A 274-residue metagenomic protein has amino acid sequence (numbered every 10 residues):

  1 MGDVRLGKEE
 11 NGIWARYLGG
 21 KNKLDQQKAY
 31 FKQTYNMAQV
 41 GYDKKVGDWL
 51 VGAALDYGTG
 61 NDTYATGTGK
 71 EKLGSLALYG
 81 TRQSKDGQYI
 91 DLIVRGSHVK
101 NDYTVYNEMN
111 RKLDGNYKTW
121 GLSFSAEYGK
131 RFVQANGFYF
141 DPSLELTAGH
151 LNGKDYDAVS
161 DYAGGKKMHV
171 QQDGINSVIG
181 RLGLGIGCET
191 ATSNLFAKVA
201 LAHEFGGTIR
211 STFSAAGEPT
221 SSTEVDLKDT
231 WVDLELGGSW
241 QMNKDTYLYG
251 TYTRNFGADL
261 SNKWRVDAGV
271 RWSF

Functional and structural regions predicted by a protein language model:
M1-A135, Y139, T253, A258 (+1 more regions): Outer membrane beta-barrel translocator domains of Type V secretion systems
W14, S125, S143, F196-K198 (+1 more regions): Structured core elements
G20-K21, G58-G60, T147-G149, A200-H203: Short, internal active-site loops enriched in acidic
Q27-T34, A65-G67, K100-K118, N152-N176 (+1 more regions): Solvent-exposed, glycine/polar-rich loop segments of beta-barrel outer-membrane systems
A77, T81-R82, Q134, H169-F274: Outer membrane beta-barrel transmembrane domains
W120-F140, A158, Y162, I175-V178 (+1 more regions): Alpha-helical scaffolds that organize eukaryotic protein assemblies
F140, E145-G153: Solvent-exposed flexible segments
